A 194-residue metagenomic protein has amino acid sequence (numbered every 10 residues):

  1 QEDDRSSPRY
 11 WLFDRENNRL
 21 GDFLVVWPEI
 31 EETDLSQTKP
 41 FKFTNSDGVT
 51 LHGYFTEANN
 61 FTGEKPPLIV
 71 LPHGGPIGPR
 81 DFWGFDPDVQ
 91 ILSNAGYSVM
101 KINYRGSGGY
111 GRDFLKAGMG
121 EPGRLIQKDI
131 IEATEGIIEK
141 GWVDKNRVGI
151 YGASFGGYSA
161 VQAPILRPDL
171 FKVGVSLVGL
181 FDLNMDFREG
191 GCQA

Functional and structural regions predicted by a protein language model:
Q1-A194: Serine-hydrolase catalytic core recognition
